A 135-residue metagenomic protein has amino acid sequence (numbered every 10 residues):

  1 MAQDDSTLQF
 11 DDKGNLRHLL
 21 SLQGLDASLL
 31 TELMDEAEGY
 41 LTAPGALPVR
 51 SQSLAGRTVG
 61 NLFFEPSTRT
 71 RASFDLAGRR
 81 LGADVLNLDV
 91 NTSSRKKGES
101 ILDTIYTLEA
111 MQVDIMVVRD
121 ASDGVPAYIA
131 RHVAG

Functional and structural regions predicted by a protein language model:
A2-L76: Positively charged, low-complexity intrinsically disordered leader regions
P48, Q52-G135: Phosphate/diphosphate ligand-binding glycine-rich loop within oxidoreductases
